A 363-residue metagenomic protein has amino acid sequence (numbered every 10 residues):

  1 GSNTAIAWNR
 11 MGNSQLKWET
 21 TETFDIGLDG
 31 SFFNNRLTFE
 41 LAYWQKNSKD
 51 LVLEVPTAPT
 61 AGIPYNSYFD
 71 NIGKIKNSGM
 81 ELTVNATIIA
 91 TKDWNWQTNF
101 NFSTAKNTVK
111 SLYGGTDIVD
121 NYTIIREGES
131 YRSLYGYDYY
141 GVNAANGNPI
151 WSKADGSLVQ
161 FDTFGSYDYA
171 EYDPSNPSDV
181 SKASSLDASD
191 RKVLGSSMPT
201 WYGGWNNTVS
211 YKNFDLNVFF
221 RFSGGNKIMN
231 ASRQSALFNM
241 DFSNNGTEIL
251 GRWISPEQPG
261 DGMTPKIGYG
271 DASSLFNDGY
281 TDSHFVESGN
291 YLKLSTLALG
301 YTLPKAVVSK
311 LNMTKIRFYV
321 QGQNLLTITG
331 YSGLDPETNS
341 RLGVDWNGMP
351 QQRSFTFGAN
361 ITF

Functional and structural regions predicted by a protein language model:
G1-L134, T281-F363: Extracellular/periplasmic, surface-exposed regions of secreted and cell-surface proteins
I6-W8, A183-A188, S273-S283: Short glycine/proline-rich turn/loop motifs
Q45-N47, K153, G224: Short alpha-helical "patches" and their helix-cap loops
E54, G136-Y140, A231: Structured segments of extracytoplasmic/periplasmic soluble domains in secreted or envelope-associated proteins
D70, I89-S196, L237, G246 (+1 more regions): Conserved small-residue
N99, S189, P199-N213, S295-G300: Conserved SET/PR-domain catalytic core that frames the SAM/AdoMet-binding pocket
L194-A231: Glycine-rich, aromatic-lined ligand/substrate-binding cores of catalytic and carbohydrate-binding domains
S223-R317: Extracytoplasmic gating/loop element in the C-terminal half of outer-membrane beta-barrel translocons and assembly
